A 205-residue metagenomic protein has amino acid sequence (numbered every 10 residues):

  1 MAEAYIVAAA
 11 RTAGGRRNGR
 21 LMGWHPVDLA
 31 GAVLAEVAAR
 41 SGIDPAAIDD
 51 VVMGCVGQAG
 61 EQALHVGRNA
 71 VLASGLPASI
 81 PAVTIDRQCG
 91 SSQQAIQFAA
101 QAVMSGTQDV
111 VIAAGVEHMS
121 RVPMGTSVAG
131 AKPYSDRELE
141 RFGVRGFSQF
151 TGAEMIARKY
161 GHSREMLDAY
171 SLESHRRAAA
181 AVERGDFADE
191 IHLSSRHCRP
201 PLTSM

Functional and structural regions predicted by a protein language model:
M1-W24, E36, R158: Condensing-enzyme catalytic core mediating Claisen C-C bond formation in acyl metabolism
A10-A13, G54-A59, R87-S91, G115-S120: Acidic, glycine-rich active-site loops and adjacent beta-strand->loop/helix elements that engage anionic groups
A10-T12, G23-A32, R40, M166-M205: N-terminal extracellular/periplasmic Venus flytrap/periplasmic-binding protein-like
P26-G42, V66-A70, A95, Q149-I156 (+1 more regions): Short, well-ordered amphipathic alpha-helical segments that serve as non-catalytic structural scaffolds within diverse
L34-D49, V71-T84, F98-V111, A180-D189 (+1 more regions): Structural signature of cysteine-dependent C-C bond-forming condensing enzymes
C55-D109, V144-T151: Conserved catalytic cysteine-centered active-site region of acyl-thioester-dependent Claisen-condensing enzymes
I85-E117, A157-F187: Active-site-proximal alpha-helical scaffold in enzymes
M104, Q108-K159: Flexible glycine-/small-residue-enriched beta->alpha junction loops that bind anionic phosphate/pyrophosphate groups
